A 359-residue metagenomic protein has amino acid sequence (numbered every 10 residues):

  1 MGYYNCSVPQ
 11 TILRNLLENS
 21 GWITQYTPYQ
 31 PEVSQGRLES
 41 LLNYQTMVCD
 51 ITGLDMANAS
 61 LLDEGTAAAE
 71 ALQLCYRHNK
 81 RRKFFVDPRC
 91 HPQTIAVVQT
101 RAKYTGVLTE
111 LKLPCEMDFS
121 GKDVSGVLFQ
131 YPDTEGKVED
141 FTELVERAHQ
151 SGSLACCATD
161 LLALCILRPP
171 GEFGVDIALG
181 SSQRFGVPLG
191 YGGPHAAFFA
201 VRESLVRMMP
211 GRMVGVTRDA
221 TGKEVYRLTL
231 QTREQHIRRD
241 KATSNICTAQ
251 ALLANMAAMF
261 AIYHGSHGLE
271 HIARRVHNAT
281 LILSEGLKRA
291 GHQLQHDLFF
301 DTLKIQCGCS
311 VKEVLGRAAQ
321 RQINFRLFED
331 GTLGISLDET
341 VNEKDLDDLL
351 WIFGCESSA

Functional and structural regions predicted by a protein language model:
M1-N43, C49, I237-R238, A359: N-terminal entrance/gating region of PLP-dependent enzymes' catalytic architecture
Q10-T11, T142, E146, E343-A359: Flexible inter-domain linker/hinge segments
N19-P31, M47-G53, N79-R81, T109 (+4 more regions): Gly-rich Lys/Arg/Thr-decorated short loops/hinges at beta-loop-alpha junctions or inter-strand turns that position
Y29-V33, D50-A69: Short loop-beta-helix segment that forms the pyridoxal 5′-phosphate
T66-A69, Q73-K223, L287, K304-I305: Conserved PLP-enzyme active-site core in the AAT-like
F185-A290, Q295-D297: Active-site C-terminal subdomain of aminotransferase-like
A290-A319, L337-T340: Conserved PLP-binding catalytic core of the aspartate aminotransferase-like
R317-R321, R326-C355: Noncatalytic alpha-helical scaffolds and linker/capping helices
